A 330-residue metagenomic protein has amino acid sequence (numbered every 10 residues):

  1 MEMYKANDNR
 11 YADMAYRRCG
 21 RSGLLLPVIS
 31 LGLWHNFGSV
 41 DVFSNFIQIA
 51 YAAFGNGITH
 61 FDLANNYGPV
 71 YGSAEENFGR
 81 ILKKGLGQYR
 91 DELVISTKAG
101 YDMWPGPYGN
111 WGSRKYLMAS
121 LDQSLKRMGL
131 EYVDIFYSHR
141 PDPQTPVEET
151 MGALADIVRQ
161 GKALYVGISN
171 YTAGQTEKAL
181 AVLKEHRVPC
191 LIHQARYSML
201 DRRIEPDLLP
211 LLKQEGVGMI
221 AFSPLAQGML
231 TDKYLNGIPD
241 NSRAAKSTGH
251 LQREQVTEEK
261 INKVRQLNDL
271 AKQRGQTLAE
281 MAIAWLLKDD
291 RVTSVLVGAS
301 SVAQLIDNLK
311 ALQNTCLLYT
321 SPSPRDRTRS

Functional and structural regions predicted by a protein language model:
M1-L93: N-terminal binding-site loop/beta-alpha segment at the start of enzyme catalytic domains that lines or forms
E2-D13, P143-T315: Beta/alpha (TIM)-barrel catalytic core signal, keyed to glycine-rich beta->alpha loops juxtaposed to Asp/Glu that bind
L26-I29, I58-T59, Y89-L93, L130-D134 (+5 more regions): Short, well-ordered coil/turn segments that N-cap beta-strands
W34-F43, P105-K115: Active-site mouth loops of central-metabolism enzymes
V42-A53, S113-K126: Short, acidic/polar
G85-G112: Structural motif corresponding to the early beta-alpha repeats
M128-P143: Active-site groove signature of glycoside hydrolases
Y319-S330: Single conserved hydrophobic/aromatic residue that forms the stacking wall/gate of nucleotide- or nucleobase-binding
